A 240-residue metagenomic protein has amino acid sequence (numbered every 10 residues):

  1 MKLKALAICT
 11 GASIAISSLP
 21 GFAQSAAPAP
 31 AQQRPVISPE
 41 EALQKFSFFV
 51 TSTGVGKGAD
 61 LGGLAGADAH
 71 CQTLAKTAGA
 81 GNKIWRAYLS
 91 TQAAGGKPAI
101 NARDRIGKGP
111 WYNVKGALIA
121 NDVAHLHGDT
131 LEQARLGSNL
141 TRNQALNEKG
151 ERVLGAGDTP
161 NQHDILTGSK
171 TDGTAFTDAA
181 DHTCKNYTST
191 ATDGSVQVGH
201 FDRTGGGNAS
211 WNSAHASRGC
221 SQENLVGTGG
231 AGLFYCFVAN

Functional and structural regions predicted by a protein language model:
M1-A7: Bacterial Sec-dependent N-terminal signal peptides
C9-S18: Bacterial N-terminal signal peptides
A23-N240: Secreted/extracellular ectodomain signature
